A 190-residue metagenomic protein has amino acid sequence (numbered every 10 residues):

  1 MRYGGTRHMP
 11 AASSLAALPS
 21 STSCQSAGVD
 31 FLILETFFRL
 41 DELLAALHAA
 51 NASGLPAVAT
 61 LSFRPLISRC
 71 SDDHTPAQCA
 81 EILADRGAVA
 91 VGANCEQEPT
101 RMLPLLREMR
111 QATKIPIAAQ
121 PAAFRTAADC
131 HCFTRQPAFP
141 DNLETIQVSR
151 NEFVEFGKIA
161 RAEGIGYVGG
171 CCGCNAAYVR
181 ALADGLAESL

Functional and structural regions predicted by a protein language model:
M1-L190: Domain-level signal for soluble alpha/beta catalytic cores
